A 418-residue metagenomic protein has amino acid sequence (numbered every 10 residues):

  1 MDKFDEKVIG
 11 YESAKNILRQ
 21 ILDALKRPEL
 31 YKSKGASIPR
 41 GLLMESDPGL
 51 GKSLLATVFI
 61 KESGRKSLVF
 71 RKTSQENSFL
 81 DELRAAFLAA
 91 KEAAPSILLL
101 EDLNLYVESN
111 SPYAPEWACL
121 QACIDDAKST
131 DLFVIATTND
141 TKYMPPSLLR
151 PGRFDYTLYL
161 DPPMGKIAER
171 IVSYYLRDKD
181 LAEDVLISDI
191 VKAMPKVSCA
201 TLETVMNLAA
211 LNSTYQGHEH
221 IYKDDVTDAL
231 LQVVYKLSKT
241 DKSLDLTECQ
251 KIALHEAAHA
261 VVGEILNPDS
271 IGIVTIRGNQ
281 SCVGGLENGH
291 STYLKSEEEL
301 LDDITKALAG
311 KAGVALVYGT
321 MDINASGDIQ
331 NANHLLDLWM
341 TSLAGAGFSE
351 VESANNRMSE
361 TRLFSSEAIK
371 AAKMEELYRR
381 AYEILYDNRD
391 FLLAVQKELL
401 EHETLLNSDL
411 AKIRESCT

Functional and structural regions predicted by a protein language model:
K3-E6, L30, L42-P48, S109-P112 (+11 more regions): AAA+ P-loop NTPase nucleotide-binding core of proteostasis motors
K3-V191: Walker A/P-loop NTP-binding motif of AAA+ ATPase domains
L18, L43, I60, L120 (+9 more regions): Residue-level signature of catalytic and energy-coupling elements of molecular machines, predominantly ATP/GTP-dependent
P48-L50, K61, E92, K196 (+3 more regions): Short flexible coil/turn linkers enriched for glycine and charged/polar residues that connect secondary-structure
N104, A257-H259: Short active-site segment of divalent metal-dependent hydrolases/proteases that encodes the spacing between
R153, I171, D189-I190, L208 (+3 more regions): A general alpha-helix detector
D161-T227, A307-A315, S342-E352: Conserved C-terminal "switch" segment of AAA+ ATPases
T247-A253, A260-T418: Soluble catalytic regions of large protease machineries
